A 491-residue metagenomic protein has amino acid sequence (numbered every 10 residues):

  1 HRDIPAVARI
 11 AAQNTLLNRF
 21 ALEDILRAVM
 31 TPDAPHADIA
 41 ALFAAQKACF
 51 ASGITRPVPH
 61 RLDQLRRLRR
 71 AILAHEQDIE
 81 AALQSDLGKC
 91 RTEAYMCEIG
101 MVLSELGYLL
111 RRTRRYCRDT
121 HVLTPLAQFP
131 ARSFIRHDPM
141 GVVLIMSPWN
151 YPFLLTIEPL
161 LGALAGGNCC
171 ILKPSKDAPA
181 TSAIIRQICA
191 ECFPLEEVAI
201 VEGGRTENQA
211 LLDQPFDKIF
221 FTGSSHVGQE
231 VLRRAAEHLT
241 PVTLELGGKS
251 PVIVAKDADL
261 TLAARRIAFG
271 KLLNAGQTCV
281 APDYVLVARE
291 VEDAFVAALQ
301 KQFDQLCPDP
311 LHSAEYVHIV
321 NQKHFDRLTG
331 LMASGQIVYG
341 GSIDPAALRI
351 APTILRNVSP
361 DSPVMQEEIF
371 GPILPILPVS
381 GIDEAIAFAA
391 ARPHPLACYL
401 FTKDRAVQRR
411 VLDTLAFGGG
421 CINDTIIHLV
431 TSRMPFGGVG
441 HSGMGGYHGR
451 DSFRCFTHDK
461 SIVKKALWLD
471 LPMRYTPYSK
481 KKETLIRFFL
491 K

Functional and structural regions predicted by a protein language model:
H1-D3, N14, N18, D24: Intrinsic-disorder-associated, low-complexity terminal segments enriched in Asp/Asn/His/Tyr and depleted of Lys/Arg
R19-F134: N-terminal Rossmann-like NAD(P)+-binding subdomain of aldehyde/semialdehyde dehydrogenases
I39, V58, E76, L260 (+3 more regions): Residues at or immediately preceding the N-termini of alpha-helices
F50, I54, R69-I72, E76 (+14 more regions): Structural signal for hydrophobic packing residues in well-ordered secondary-structure cores of soluble enzyme domains
P57, I253, D304, R349-K491: Conserved C-terminal structural/oligomerization subdomain of aldehyde/semialdehyde dehydrogenase
R61, L106, G167, V198 (+7 more regions): Residue-level signal for inorganic ion chemistry
L126-L262, V379: Rossmann-like NAD(P) dinucleotide-binding subdomain of oxidoreductase/dehydrogenase enzymes
F193, H226-P360, I422, T484 (+1 more regions): ALDH superfamily catalytic-core signature
